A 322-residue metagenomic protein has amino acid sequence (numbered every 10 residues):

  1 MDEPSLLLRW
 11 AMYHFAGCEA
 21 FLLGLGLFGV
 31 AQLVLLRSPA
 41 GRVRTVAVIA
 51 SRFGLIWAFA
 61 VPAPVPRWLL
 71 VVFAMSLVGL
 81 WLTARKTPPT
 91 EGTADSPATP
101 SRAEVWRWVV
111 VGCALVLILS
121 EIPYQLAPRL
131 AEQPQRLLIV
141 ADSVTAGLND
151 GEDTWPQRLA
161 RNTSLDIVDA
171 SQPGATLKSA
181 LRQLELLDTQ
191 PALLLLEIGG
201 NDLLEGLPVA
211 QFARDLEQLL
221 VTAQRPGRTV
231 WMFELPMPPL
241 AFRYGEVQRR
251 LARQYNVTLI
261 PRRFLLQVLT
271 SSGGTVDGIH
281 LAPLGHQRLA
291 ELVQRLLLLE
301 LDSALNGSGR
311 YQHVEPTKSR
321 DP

Functional and structural regions predicted by a protein language model:
M1-L138, Q294, L298-P322: N-terminal secretory targeting modules
W68-L70, P236-P322: Catalytic His-Asp segment of secreted/periplasmic serine-dependent ester chemistry enzymes
V116-A175, Q183-Q190, L194: Serine-esterase "nucleophile elbow" of acetyl-processing enzymes
S143-A146, Q172-L177, G200-L204, R225 (+2 more regions): Solvent-exposed loop/turn segments at secondary-structure junctions within structured extracellular/periplasmic domains
E152, K178-L187, Q211-Q218, R243: Alpha-helical scaffolding within the catalytic cores of extracellular/periplasmic polymer-degrading hydrolases
T163, P226, Q254-Y255: Helix C-cap/helix->beta junction micro-motif
T163-K178, L203-P208, G278: Acidic/histidine-rich helix-loop elements that form or flank divalent-metal/phosphate-binding sites at the catalytic
E197-N201, E217-R250: Active-site segments of SGNH/GDSL-like serine hydrolases that catalyze O-acetyl group transfer/hydrolysis on lipids
